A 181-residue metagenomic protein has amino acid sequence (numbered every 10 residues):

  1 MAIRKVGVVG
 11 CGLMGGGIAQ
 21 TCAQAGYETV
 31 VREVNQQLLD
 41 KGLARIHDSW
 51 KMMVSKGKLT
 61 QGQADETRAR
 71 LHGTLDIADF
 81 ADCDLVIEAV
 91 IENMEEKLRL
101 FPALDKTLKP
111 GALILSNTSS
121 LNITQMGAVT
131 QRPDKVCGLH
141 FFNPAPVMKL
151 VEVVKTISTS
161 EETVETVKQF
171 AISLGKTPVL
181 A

Functional and structural regions predicted by a protein language model:
M1-M52, K56, H72, T107: NAD(P)+-binding Rossmann beta1-loop-alpha1 motif at the extreme N-terminus of oxidoreductases
V9, R32, T67, T74 (+3 more regions): Structural motif
V31-Q36, K149-K155: Short beta-alpha connecting loops at secondary-structure transitions that line or flank enzyme active sites
M53-T107: A structured beta-alpha segment of the ubiquitous adenosine-cofactor-binding alpha/beta core
V90-V151: Rossmann-like NAD(P)(H) cofactor-binding subdomain of soluble oxidoreductases
R132, V153-A181: Internal alpha-helical scaffold of NAD(P)-dependent oxidoreductase catalytic cores
